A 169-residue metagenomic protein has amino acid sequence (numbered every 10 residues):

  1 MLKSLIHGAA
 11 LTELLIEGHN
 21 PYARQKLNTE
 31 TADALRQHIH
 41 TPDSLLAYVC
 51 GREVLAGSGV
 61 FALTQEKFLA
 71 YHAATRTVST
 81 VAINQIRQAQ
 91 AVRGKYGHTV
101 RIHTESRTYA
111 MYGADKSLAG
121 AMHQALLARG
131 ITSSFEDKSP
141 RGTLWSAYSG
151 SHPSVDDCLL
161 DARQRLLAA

Functional and structural regions predicted by a protein language model:
M1-F61, H103: Anionic N-terminal interaction surfaces
L2-H7, L118-A169: Terminal and domain-flanking low-complexity segments
Y48-E105: Phosphoinositide-binding peripheral membrane targeting modules
H103-A125: Canonical phosphoinositide-binding patch of PH/PH-like domains
